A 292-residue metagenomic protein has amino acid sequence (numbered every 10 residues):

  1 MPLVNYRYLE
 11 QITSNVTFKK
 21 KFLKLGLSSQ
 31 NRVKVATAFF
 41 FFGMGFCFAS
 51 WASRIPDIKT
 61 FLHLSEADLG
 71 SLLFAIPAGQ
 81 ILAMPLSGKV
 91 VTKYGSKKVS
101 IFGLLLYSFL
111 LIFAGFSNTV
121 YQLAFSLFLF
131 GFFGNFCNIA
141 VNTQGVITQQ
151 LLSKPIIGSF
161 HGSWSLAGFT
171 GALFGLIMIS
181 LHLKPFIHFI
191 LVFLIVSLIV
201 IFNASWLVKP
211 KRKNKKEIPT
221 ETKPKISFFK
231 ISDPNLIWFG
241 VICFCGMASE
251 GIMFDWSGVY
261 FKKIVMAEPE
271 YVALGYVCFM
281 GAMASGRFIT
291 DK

Functional and structural regions predicted by a protein language model:
T17-N31, K211-F239: Juxtamembrane intracellular "pre-TM" segments in multi-pass secondary transporters
Q30-R54, T60, F128-L129, D233-S249: Pair of pore-lining "gating" transmembrane helices in MFS-fold secondary transporters
F42, L110, Y121-C137: Hydrophobic core of transmembrane alpha-helices in multi-pass small-molecule transporters, especially MFS/SLC-type
A49, I76-P85, G168-F169, M280-A284 (+1 more regions): Residue-level signature of mid-helix packing/kink "hotspots" within the transmembrane helices of 12-pass Major
S53-A67, D255-Y271: Short amphipathic helix-loop junctions that connect adjacent transmembrane helices in Major Facilitator Superfamily/SLC
L82-Y121: Conserved MFS/SLC helix-loop-helix module at the cytosolic interface between two early adjacent transmembrane helices
L127-S163: Cytoplasmic helix-loop-helix junction between adjacent transmembrane helices in 12-TM secondary transporters
F186-S205: Symmetry-related core transmembrane helices of the 12-TM Major Facilitator Superfamily/SLC fold
